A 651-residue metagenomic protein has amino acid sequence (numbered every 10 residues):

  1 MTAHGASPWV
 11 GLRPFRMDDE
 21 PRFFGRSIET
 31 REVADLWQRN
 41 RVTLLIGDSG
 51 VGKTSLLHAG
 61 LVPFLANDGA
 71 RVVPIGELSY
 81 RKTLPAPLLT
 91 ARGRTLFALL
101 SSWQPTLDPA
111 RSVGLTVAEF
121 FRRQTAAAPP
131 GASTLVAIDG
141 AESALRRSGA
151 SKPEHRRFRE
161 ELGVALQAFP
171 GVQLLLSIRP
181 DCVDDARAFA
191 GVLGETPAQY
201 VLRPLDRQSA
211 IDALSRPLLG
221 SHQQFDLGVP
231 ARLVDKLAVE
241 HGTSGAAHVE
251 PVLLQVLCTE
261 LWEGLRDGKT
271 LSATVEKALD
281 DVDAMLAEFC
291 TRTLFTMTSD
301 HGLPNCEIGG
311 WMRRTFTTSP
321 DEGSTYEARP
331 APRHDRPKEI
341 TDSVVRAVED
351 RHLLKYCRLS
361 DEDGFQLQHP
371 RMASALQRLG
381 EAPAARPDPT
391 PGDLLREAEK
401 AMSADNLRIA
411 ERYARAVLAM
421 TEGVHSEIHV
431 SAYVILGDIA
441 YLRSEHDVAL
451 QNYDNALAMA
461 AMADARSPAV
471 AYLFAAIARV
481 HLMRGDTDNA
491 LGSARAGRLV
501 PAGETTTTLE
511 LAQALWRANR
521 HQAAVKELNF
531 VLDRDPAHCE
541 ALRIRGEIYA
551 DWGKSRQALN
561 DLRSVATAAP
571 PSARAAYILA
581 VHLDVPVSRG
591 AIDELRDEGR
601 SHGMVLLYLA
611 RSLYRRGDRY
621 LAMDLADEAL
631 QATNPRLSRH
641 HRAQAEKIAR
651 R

Functional and structural regions predicted by a protein language model:
M1-L395: Amphipathic helix/helix-loop-helix segment enriched in hydrophobic residues with interspersed Lys/Arg and occasional
R396, I428, I435, A469 (+6 more regions): "A position-specific structural signal for the A-helix of alpha-solenoid helical repeats
S403, L442, A476, M483 (+5 more regions): Register position in tetratricopeptide repeats
L407, H446, T487, H521 (+3 more regions): TPR-repeat structural position
R415-A419, N455-A461, R495-L499, D533 (+4 more regions): Amphipathic alpha-helical segments of tetratricopeptide repeats
